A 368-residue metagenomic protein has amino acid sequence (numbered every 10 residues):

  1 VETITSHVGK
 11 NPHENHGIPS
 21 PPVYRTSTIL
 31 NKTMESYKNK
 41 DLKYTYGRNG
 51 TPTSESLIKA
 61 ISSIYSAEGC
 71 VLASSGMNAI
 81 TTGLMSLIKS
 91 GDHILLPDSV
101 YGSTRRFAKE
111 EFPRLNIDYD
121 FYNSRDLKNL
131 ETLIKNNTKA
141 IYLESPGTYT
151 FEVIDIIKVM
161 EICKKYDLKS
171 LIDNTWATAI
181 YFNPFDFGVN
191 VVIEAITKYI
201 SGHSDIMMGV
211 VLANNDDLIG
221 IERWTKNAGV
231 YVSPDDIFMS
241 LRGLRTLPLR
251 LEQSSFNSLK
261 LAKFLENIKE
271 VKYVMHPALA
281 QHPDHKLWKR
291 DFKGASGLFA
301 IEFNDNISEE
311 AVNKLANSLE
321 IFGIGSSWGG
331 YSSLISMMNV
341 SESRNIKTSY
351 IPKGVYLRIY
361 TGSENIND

Functional and structural regions predicted by a protein language model:
V1-T51, K59, L357-I359: N-terminal "arm"/small-domain region of PLP-dependent enzymes with the aminotransferase-like
T5-H7, N11, C70-I268, M275: Conserved PLP-enzyme active-site core in the AAT-like
T28-I29, A213-D217, L244, F303-I307: Short loop segments at secondary-structure junctions
T28-N78, S103-E110: Conserved N-terminal alpha-helix of the aminotransferase class I/II PLP-enzyme fold
I29-E35, D217, V340-S343: Active-site/binding-pocket entry motifs
K109, D118-D120, E131-T132, N136-K139 (+2 more regions): PLP-dependent enzyme catalytic core of the Aspartate aminotransferase-like
S240-L249, G297-D305, R358-G362: Short, well-ordered beta-strand elements within core beta-sheets of diverse protein domains
L259-E320, I324-Y331, V340-Y350: Conserved small-domain helix->loop->beta segment predominantly found in fold-type I
